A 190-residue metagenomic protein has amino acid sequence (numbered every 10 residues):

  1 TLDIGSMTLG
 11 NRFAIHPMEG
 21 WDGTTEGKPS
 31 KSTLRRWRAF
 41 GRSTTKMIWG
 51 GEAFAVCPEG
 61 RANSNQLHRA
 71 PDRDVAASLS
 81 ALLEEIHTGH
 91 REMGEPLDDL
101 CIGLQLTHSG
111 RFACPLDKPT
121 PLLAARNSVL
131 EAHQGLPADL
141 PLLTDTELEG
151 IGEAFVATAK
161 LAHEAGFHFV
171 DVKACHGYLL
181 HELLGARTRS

Functional and structural regions predicted by a protein language model:
T1-S109, L140, I151, A159: N-terminal capping/small domains of soluble enzymes
D22, S109-A113, L179, T188-R189: Conserved radical SAM core fold
E26, A113-D117, E182-L183: Short, solvent-exposed loop/turn and secondary-structure capping segments
E52-A53, Q105-H108, F167-G177: Short, well-ordered beta-to-alpha junction loops that form the rim of enzyme active sites and present histidine/acidic
A62-Q66, P119, L184-T188: Short low-complexity, flexible loop/linker segments enriched in glycine and/or proline with clustered acidic
N63, K118, D139, L179-L180: Glycine-rich, flexible loop/turn motifs
D98-I102, T107-F167: Non-globular sequence segments
L142-L143, K173-S190: Polysaccharide-binding and catalytic clefts of secreted carbohydrate-active enzymes
